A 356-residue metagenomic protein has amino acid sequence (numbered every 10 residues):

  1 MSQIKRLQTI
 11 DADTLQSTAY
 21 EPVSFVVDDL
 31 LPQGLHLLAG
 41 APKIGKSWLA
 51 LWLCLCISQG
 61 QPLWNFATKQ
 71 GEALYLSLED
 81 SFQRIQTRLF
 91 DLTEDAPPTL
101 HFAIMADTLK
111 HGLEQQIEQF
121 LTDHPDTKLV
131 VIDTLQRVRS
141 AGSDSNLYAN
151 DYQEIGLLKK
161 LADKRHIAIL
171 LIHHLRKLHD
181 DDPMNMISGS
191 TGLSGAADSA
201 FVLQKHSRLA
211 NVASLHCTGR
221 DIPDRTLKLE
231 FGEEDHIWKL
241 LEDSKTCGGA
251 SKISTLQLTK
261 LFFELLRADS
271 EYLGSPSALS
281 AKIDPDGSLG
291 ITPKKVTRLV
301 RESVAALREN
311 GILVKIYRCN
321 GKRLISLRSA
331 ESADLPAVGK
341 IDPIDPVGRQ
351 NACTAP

Functional and structural regions predicted by a protein language model:
Q3-L7, D13-L15, Y20-P22, V26-V27 (+6 more regions): Conserved inter-motif catalytic segment of the P-loop NTP-binding fold
P22, L37-A39, K43, S47-W48 (+5 more regions): Phosphate-binding/switch region of NTP-binding enzymes
P32-H36, G71: Pre-Walker A (Motif I) flank of P-loop NTPase domains
L49, L53: Hydrophobic positions on the alpha1 helix immediately C-terminal to the Walker A/P-loop
C56-Q70, R308: Post-Walker A helix-loop "phosphate-sensing" segment adjacent to the P-loop in P-loop NTPases
S81, I85, L109, L113 (+10 more regions): Helical mechanochemical/support elements of P-loop NTPase systems and associated helical scaffolds
L229-P356: DNA transaction DNA-binding modules
